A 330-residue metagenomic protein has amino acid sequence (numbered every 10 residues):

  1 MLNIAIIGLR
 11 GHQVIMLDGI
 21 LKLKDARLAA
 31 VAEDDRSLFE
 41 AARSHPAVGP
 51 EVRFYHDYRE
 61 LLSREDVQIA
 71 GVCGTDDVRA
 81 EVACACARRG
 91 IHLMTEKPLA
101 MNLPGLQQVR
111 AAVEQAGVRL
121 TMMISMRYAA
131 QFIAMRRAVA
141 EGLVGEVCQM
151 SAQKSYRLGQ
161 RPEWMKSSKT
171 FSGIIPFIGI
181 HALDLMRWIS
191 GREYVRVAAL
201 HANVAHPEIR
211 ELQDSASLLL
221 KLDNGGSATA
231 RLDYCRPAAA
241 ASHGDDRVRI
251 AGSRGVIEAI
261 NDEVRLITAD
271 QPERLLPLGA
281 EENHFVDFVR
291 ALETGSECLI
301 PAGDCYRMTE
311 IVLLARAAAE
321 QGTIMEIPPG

Functional and structural regions predicted by a protein language model:
M1, A26, P46, I69-G71 (+3 more regions): C-terminal helix-rich "cap/oligomerization" subdomain common to oxidoreductases
M1-V48: N-terminal Rossmann-like dinucleotide-binding module
M16, G49-A112: Beta-loop-alpha module in the N-terminal Rossmann-like domain of NAD(P)-dependent dehydrogenases, especially those
T95, M101, L120-M122, A230 (+1 more regions): Hydrophobic residues in well-ordered beta-strands that form the structural core
Q108-S125, E146-A152: Rossmann-fold dehydrogenase core element
M126-I209, G322: Predominantly a Rossmann-like dinucleotide-binding segment in NAD(P)-dependent oxidoreductases
F177, L183-E263, F285-S296: Contiguous beta-strand/loop segments that form the cofactor/metal-binding neighborhood of enzyme cores
L275-V286: Active-site loop of classical SDR/Rossmann-like NAD(P)-dependent oxidoreductases, centered on the catalytic Tyr-X3-Lys
